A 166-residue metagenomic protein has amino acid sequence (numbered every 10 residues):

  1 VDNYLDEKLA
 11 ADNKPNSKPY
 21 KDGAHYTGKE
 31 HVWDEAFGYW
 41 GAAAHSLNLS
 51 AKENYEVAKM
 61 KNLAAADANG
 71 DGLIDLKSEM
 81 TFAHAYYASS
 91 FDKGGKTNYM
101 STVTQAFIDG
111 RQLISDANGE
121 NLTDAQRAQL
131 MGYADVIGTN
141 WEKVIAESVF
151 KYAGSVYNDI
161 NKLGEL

Functional and structural regions predicted by a protein language model:
V1-L166: Mature extracytoplasmic or organellar-lumen-exposed domains after removal of signal/transit peptides
